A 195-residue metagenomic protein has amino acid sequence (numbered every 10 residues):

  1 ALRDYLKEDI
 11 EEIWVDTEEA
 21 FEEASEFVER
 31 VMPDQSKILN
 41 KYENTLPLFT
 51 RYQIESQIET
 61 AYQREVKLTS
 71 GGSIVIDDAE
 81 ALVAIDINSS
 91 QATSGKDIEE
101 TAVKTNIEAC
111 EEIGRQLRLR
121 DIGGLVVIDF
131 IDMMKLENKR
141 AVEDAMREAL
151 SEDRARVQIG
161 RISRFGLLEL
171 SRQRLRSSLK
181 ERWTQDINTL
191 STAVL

Functional and structural regions predicted by a protein language model:
A1-S73, A79, R161-L195: OB-fold/S1-family RNA-binding modules
L68-L195: Conserved glycine-centered short motifs in functionally critical loops
